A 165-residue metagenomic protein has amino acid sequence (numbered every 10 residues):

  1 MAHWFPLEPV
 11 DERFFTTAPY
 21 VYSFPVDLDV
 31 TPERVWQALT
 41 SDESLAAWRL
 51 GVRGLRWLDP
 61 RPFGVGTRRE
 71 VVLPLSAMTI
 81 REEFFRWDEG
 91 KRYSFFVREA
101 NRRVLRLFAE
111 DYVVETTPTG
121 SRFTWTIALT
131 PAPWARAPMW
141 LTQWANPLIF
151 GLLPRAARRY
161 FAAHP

Functional and structural regions predicted by a protein language model:
M1-R61: Hydrophobic ligand-binding cavity/cleft-lining segments
W4, V21, E99-L152: Beta-strand/loop substructures that line and gate deep hydrophobic ligand-binding cavities in soluble
L7-V10, W57, R155-P165: Short, highly charged C-terminal tails/helix-capping segments
P9-F14, R69-V71, R98-N101: Short, P/G- and charge-enriched loop/turn segments at secondary-structure junctions
E33, M78-R81, P147, G151 (+1 more regions): Generic detection of well-ordered alpha-helical segments
E33-Q37, T117-T119, R155, R159: Replace "anionic and nucleotidyl ligands
A46-L50, P74-R122, A128, R159-Y160: Hydrophobic-ligand binding "helix-grip"
G64-G66: Short, solvent-exposed linear patches
